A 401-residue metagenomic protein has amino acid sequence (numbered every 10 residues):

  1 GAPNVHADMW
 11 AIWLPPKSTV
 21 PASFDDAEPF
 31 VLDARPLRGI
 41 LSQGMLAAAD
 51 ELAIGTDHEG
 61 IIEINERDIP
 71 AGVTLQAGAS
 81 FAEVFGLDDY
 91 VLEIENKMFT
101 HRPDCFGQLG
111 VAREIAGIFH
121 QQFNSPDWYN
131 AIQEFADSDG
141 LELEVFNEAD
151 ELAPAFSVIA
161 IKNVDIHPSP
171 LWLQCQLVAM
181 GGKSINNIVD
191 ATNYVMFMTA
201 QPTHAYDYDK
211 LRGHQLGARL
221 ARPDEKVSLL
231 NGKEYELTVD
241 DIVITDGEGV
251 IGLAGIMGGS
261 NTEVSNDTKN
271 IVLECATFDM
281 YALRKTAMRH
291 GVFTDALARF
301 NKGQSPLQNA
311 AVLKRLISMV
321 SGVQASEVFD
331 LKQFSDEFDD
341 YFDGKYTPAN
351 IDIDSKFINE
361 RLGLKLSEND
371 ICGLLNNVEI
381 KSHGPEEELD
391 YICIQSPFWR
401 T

Functional and structural regions predicted by a protein language model:
G1, Q174-C175, T192-N261: Conserved mixed alpha/beta core segments that line enzyme active sites in large multi-domain catalysts
G1-F135, V272, M288-G291, D295 (+4 more regions): Phosphate-backbone binding interfaces of nucleic-acid-interacting proteins
P3-W13, T100-H120, G181-D207, E248-T268 (+3 more regions): Conserved phosphate/anionic-ligand binding catalytic regions in large, soluble enzymes, centered on
K17, A22-G44, Y129, I185-L216 (+2 more regions): Conserved glycine-bearing catalytic or ligand-binding loops at nucleotide- and phosphate-handling centers of large
D50-E51, T56-I62, E66-L75, I166 (+1 more regions): Conserved catalytic alpha/beta cores of large enzymes that bind or transform nucleotide phosphates and polynucleotides
A77-K97, S138-A179, L283-F300, G344 (+1 more regions): Residues forming anionic-ligand binding surfaces in small-molecule and nucleic-acid pockets of primarily soluble enzymes
G117-E148, V323-I358, K365: Terminal amphipathic helices with adjacent charged low-complexity linkers/tails
Y341-T401: Noncatalytic alpha-helical scaffolds and linker/capping helices
